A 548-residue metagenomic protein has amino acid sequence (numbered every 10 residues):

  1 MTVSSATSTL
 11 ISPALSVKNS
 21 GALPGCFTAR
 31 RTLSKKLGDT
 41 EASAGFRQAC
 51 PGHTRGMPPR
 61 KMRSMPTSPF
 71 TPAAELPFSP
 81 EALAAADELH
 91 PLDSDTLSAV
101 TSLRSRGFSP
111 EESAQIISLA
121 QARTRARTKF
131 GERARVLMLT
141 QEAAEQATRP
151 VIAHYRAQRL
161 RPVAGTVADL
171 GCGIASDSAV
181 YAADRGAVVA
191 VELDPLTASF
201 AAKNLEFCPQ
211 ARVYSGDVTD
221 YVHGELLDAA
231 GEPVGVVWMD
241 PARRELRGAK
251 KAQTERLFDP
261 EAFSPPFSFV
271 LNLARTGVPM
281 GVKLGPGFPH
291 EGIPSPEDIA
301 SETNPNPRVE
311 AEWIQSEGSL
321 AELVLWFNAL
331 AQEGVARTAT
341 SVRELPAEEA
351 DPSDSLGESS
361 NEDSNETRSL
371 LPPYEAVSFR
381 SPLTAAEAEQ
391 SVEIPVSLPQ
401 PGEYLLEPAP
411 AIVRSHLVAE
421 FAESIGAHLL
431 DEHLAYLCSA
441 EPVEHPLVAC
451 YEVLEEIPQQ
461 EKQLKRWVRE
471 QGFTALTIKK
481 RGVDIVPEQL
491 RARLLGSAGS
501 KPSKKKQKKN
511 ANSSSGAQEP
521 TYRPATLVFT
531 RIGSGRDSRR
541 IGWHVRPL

Functional and structural regions predicted by a protein language model:
T2-S8, S12: Intrinsically disordered, low-complexity, charge-rich segments with an acidic bias
A6, K18, A22, A29 (+2 more regions): SAM-dependent transferase fold signal centered on methyltransferase-like domains, encompassing both Class I
L15: C-terminal catalytic core of Y-nucleophile DNA break-rejoin enzymes
